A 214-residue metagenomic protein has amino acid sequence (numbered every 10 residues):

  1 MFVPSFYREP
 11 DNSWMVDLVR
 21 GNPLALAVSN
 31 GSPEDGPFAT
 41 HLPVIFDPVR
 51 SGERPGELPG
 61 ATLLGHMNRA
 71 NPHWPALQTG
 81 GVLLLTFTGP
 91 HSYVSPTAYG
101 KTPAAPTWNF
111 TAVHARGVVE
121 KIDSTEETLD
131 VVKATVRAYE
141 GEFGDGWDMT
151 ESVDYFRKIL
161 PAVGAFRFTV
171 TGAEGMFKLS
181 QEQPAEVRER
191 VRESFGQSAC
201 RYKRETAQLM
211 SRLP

Functional and structural regions predicted by a protein language model:
M1-S29: Short, basic/aromatic recognition patches
F2-R8, E53-T88: Short, solvent-exposed cationic patches
W14, V28-E34, G52-R54, H73-P75 (+2 more regions): Catalytic micro-motifs at enzyme active sites that drive phosphoryl/nucleotidyl and oxygen chemistry
N22-R69, P96: Short beta-strand segments
P23, T40, P59-L63, T79-L83 (+2 more regions): A generic structural signal for short beta-strands and their flanking turns/coil linkers
P43, H66, T86, V118 (+1 more regions): Residue-level recognition of well-ordered beta-strand positions that form the cores of beta-sheet-rich folds across
N68-V131: Short, structured beta-strand-loop surface elements
E120-P214: C-terminal edge-of-domain segments
